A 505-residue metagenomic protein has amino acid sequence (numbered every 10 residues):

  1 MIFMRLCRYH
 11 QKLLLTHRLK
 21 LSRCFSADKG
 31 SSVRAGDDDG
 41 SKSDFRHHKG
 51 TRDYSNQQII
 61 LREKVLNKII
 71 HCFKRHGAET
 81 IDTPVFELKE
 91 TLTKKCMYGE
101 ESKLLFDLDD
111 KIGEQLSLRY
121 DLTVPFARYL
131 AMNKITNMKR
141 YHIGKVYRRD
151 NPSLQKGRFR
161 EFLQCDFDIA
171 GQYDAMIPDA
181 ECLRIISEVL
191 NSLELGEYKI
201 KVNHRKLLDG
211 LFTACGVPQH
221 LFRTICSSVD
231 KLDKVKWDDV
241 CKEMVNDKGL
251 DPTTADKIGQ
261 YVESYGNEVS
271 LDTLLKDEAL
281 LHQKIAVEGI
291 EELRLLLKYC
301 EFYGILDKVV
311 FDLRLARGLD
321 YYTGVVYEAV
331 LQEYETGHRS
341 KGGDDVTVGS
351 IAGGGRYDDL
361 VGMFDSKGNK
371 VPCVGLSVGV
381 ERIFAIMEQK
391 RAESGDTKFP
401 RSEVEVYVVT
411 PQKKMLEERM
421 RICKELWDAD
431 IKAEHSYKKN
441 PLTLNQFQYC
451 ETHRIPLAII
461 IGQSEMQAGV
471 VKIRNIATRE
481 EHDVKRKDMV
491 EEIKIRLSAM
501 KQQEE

Functional and structural regions predicted by a protein language model:
M1-S31: N-terminal mitochondrial targeting presequence
L21-G40, D44, D53, K74: N-terminal organelle-targeting presequences
S31-S32, D37, I59-G77, E87-E90 (+4 more regions): Positively charged, Gly/Ser-enriched RNA/tRNA-binding surfaces
D39, F45, G50, I81 (+2 more regions): Polyanion/phosphate-binding surface patch
R46-R62: Terminal, regulation- and interaction-focused segments at domain boundaries
E101-K111, V217-V240, L331: Acidic, His- and aromatic-enriched active-site or binding-groove loops in soluble protein domains that engage sugars
I200, H204-L208: Glycine-rich, mobile lid/loop segments that gate access to catalytic sites or pores
